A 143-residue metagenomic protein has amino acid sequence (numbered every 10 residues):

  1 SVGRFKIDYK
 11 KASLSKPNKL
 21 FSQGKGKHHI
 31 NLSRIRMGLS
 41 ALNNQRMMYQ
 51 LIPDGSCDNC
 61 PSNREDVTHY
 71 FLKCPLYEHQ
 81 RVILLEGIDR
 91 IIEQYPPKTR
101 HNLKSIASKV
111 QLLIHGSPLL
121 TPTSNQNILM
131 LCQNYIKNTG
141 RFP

Functional and structural regions predicted by a protein language model:
S1-P143: Family-specific functional microsites
